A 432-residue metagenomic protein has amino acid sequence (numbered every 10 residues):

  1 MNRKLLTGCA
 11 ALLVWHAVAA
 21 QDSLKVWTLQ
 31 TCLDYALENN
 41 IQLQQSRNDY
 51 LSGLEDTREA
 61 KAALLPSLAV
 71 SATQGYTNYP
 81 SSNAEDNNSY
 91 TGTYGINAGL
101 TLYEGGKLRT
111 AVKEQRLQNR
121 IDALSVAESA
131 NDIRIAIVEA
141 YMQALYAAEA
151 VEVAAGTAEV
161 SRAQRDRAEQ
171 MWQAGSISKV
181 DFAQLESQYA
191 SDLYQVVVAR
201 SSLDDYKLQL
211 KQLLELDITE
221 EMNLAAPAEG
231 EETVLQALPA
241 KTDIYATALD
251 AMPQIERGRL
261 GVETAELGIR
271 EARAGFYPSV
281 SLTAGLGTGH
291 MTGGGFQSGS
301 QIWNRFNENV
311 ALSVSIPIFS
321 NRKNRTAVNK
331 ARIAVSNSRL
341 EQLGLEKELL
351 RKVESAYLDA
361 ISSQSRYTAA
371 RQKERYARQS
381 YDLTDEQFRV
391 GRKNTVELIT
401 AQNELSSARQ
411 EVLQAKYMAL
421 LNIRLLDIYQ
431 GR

Functional and structural regions predicted by a protein language model:
M1-L29: Bacterial Sec-dependent N-terminal signal peptides
A20-A69, T73, I218, A225-E263: Bacterial Sec-pathway N-terminal export signals of envelope proteins
Q21-K25, S71-L100, P227-A237, R270 (+2 more regions): Small/polar, glycine/serine/threonine/aspartate-rich low-complexity segments that form flexible
Q44-N48, K61-A62, L102-A130, Q184 (+4 more regions): Sec/SRP-type N-terminal targeting helices
G95-N97, Y141, Y245, A311-S313 (+1 more regions): Membrane-embedded beta-strand positions in outer-membrane beta-barrel channels/transporters
D132-T247, D359, S363, L405: Periplasmic alpha-helical coiled-coil/stalk elements that build and connect Gram-negative outer-membrane
S191-L216, E374-R432: Short segments within alpha-helical structural elements
